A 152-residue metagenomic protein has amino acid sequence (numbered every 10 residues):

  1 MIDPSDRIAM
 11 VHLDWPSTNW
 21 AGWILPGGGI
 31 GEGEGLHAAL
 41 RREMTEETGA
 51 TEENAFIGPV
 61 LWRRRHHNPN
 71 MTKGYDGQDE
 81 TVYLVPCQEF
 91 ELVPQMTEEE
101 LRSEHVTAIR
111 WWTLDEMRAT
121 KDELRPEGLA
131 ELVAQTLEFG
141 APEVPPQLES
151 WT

Functional and structural regions predicted by a protein language model:
M1, H12, L84-P86, R110-T113: Short, well-ordered beta-strand micro-motif
M1-L25, H37: N-terminal strand-loop-strand
D3-D6, P86-E91, L114-E116: Short loop segments at secondary-structure junctions
W20, L25, D76-V82, E104: Short connector loops at helix/strand junctions that flank enzyme active sites, especially segments positioning acidic
L25-V60: The catalytic Nudix box helix
R64-M96, R110, L132-T136: Active-site-adjacent beta-strand/loop module that shapes the phosphate/pyrophosphate-binding cleft
V82, Q95-V133: NUDIX/MutT-family hydrolases
L124-T152: Charged phosphate-binding loop/patch that engages nucleotide di/tri-phosphates or the phosphate backbone of nucleic
